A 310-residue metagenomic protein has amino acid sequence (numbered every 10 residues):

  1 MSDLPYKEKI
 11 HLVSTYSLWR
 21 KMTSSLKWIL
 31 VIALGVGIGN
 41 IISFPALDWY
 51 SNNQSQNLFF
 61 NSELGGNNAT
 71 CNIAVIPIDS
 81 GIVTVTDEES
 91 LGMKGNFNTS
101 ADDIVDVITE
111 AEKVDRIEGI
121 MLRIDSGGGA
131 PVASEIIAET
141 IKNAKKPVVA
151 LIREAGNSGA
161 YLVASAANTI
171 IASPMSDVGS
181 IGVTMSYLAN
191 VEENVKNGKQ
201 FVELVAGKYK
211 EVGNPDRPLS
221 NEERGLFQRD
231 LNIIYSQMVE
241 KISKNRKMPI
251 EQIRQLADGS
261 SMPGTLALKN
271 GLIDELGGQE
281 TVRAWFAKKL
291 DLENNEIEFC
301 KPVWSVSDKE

Functional and structural regions predicted by a protein language model:
M1-G159, T169-S173, M185-E310: N-terminal organellar transit peptides
M175-V183: Active-site loop architecture of trypsin-fold serine endopeptidases
